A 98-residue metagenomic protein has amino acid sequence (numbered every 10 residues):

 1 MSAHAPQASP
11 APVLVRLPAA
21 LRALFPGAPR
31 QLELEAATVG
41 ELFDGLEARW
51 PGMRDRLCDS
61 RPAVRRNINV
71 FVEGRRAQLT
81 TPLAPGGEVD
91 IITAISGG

Functional and structural regions predicted by a protein language model:
M1-G97: Ubiquitin-like/PB1-type beta-grasp interaction modules and other compact soluble beta-rich domains
